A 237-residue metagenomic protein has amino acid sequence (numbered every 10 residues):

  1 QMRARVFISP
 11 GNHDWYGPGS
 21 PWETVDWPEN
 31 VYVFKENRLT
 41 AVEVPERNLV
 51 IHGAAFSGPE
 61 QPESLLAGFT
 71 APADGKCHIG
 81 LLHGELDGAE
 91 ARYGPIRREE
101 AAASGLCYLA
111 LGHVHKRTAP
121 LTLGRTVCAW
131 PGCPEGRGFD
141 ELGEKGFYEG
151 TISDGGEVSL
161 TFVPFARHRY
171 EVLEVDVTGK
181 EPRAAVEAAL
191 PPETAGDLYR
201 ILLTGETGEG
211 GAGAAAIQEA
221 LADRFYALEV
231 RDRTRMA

Functional and structural regions predicted by a protein language model:
Q1-G146, T151: His/Asp/Glu-rich metal-coordinating catalytic cores of metallo-dependent phosphodiesterases/hydrolases acting on
S153-G155: Short loop segments at secondary-structure junctions
E157-A237: Accessory, non-catalytic peripheral segments of nucleic-acid enzymes
